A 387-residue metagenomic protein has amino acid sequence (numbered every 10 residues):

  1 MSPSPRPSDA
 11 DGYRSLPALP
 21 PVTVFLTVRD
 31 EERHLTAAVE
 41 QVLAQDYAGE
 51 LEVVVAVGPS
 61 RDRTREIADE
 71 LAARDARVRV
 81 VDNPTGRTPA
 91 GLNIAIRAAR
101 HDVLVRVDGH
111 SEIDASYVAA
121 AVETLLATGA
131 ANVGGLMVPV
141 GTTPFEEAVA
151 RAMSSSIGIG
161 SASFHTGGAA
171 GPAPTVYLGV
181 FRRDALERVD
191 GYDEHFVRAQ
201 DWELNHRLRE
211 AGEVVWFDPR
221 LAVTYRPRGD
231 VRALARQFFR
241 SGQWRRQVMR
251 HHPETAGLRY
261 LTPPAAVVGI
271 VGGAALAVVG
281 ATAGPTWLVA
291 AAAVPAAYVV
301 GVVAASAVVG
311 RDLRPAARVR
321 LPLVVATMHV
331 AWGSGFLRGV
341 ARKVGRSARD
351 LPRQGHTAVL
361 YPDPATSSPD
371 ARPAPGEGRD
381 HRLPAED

Functional and structural regions predicted by a protein language model:
P20-T23, E52, E203: Cell-envelope/extracellular polymer assembly enzymes that use nucleotide-activated donors
E40-E50: Short, acidic, metal-binding catalytic loop of nucleotide-sugar glycosyltransferases
V57-E66, T85, D108-D114: A conserved acidic beta->alpha catalytic loop
D82-A99, A120, V176: Glycine-rich, basic loop-to-helix element that forms the pyrophosphate-binding segment of sugar-nucleotide handling
L104: Short aromatic/hydrophobic "clamp" motif used to bind/position activated sugar donors
A115-E147, R151, A222, R226: Conserved donor NDP-sugar-binding/catalytic core segment of glycosyltransferases
D193-A256: Catalytic donor/gating beta->alpha subdomain of glycosyltransferases that bind UDP-sugars
A266-G345: Membrane-embedded multi-pass helical conduit in multi-pass membrane proteins, especially envelope-biosynthetic
